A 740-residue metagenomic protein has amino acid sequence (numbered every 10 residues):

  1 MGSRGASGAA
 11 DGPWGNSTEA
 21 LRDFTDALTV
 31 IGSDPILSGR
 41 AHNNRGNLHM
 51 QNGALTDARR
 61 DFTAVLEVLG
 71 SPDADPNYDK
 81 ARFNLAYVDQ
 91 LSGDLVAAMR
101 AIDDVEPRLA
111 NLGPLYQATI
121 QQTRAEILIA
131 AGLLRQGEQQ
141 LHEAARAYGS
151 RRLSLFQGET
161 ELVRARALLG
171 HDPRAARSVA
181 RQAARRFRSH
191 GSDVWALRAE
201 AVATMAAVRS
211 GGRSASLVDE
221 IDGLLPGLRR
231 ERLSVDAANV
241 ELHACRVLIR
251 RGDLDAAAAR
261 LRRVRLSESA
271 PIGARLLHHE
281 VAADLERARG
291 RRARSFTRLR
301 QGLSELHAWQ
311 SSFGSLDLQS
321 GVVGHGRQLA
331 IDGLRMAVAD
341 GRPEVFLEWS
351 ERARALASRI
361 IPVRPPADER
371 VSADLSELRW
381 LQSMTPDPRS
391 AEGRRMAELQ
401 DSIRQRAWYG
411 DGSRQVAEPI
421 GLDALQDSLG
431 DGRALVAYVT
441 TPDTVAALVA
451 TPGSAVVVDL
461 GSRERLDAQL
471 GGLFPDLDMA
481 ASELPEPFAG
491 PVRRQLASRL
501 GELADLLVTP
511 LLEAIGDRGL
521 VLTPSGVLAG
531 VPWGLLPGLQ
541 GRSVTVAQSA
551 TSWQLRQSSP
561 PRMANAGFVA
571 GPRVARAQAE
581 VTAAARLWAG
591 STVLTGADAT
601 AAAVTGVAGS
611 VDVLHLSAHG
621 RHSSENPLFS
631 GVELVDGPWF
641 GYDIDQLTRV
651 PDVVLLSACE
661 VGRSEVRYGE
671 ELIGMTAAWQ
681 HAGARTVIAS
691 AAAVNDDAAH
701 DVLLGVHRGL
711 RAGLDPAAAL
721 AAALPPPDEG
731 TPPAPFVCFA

Functional and structural regions predicted by a protein language model:
M1-P13, I36-Q51, P76-L91, L115-A130 (+6 more regions): Conserved alpha-helical positions within TPR/SEL1-like repeat arrays
W14, N52, S92, A131 (+5 more regions): Structural motif corresponding to the intra-repeat A-B loop/turn of tetratricopeptide repeats
S17, L55, L95, L134 (+7 more regions): TPR-repeat structural position
T25-V30, T63-A74, D103-A110, H142-L153 (+5 more regions): Amphipathic alpha-helical segments of tetratricopeptide repeats
S33-I36, D73-A74, L112-P114, R151-L153 (+5 more regions): Short coil/turn linker motifs that delimit alpha-helical repeat modules in TPR/alpha-solenoid proteins
I272-L277, R292-G538, P561-G567: Amphipathic alpha-helical protein-protein interaction segments
I420-A740: Catalytic cores of enzymes
